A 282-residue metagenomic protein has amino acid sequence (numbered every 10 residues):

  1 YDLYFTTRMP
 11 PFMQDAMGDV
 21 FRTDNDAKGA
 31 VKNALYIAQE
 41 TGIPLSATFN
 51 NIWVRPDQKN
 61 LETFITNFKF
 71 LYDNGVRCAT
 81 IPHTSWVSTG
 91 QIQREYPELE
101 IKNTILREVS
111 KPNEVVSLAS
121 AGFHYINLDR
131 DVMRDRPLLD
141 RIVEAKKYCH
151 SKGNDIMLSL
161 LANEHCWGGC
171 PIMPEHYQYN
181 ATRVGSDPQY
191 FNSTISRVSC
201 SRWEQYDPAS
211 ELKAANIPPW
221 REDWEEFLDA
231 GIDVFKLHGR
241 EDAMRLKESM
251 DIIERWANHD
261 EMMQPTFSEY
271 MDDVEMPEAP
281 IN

Functional and structural regions predicted by a protein language model:
Y1-E114, H124-N282: Active-site pocket-lining/capping segments in soluble small-molecule metabolic enzymes
